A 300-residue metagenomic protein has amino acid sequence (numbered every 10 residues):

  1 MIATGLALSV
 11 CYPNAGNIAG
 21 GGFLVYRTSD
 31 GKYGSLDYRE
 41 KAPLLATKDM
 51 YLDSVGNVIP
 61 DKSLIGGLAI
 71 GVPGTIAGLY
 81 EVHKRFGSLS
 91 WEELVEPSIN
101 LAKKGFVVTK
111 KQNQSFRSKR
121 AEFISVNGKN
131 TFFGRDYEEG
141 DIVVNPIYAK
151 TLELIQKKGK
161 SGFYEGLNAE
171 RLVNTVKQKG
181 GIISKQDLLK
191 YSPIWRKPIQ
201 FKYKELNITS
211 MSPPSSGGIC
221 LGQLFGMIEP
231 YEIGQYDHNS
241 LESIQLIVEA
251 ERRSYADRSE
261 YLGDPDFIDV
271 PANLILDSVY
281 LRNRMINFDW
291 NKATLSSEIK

Functional and structural regions predicted by a protein language model:
I2-E165, E170-S216, L276, N283-K292: Noncatalytic scaffold domains of N-terminal-nucleophile
K84-L89, K157-K160, I228-Q235, R258-L262: Short helix-capping/linker segments at secondary-structure and domain boundaries
I219: Flexible, polar/acidic helix-loop-strand segments at domain edges
Q223: Protein kinase glycine-rich loop
P230-K300: Internal maturation/activation junctions in enzymes
